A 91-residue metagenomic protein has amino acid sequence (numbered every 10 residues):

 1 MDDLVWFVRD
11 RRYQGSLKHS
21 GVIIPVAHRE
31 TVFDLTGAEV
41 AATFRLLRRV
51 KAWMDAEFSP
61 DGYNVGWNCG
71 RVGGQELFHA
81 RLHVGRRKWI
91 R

Functional and structural regions predicted by a protein language model:
M1-R91: HIT superfamily nucleotide-processing domains
